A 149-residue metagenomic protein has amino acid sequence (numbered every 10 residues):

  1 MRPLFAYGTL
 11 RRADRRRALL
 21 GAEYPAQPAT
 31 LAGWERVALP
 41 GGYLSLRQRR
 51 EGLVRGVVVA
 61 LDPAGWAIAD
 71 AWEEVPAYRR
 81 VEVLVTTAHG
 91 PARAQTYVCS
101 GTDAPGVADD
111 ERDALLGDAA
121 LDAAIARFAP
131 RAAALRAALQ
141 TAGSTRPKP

Functional and structural regions predicted by a protein language model:
M1-P149: Glycine-aromatic micro-motifs
